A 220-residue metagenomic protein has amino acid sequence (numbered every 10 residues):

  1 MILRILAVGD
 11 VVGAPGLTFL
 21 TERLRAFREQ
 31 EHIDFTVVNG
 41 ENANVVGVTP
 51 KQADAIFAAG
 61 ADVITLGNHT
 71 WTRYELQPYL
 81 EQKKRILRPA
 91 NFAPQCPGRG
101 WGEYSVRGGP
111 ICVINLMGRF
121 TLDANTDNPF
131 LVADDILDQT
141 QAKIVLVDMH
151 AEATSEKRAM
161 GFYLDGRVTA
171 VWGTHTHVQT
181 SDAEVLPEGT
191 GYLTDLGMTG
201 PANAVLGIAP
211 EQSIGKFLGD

Functional and structural regions predicted by a protein language model:
M1-D220: Acidic, metal/ion-coordinating pockets
